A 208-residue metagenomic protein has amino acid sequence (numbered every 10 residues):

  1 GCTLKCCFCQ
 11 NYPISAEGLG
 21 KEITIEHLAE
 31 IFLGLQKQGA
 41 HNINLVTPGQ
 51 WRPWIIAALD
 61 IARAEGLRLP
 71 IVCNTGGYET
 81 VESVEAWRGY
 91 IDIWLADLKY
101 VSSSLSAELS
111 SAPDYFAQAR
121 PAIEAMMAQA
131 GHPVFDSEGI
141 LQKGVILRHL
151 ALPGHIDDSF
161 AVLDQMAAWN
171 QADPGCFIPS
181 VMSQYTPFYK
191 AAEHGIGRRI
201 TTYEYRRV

Functional and structural regions predicted by a protein language model:
G1-E22: Canonical Radical SAM [4Fe-4S] cluster-binding loop centered on the CxxxCxxC motif and its immediate flanking residues
G20, T47, I200: Catalytic cores of large soluble enzymes that bind and process phosphate-bearing ligands
I23-H27: Glycine-rich anion/phosphate-binding loops
E30-G195: Conserved AdoMet/S-adenosylmethionine-binding subsite of the radical SAM
G195-G197, T201: A charged helix-plus-loop insertion that forms the helical arch/lid used to bind and gate nucleic-acid substrates
T201-V208: Short alpha-helix
